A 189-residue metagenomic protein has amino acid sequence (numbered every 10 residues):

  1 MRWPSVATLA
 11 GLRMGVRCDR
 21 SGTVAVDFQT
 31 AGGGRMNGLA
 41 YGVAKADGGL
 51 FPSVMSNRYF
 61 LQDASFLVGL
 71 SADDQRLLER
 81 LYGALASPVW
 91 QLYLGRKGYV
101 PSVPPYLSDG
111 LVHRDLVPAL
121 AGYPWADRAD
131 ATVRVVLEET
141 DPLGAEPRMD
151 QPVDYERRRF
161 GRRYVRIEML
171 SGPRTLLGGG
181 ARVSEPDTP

Functional and structural regions predicted by a protein language model:
S5-A10: Short, glycine-/polar-rich solvent-exposed loops and beta-turns at beta-strand/coil boundaries
R13, R17-P189: Internal, well-folded beta-alpha domain core
